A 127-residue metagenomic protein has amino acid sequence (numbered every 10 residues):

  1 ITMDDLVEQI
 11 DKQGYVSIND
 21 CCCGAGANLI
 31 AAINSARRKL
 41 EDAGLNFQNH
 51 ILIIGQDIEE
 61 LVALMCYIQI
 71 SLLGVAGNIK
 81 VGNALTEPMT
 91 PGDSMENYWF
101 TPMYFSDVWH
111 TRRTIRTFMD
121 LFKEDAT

Functional and structural regions predicted by a protein language model:
I1-P102: Conserved S-adenosyl-L-methionine
D93-T127: Accessory (non-catalytic) regions of SAM-dependent nucleic-acid methyltransferases and partner specificity/recognition
